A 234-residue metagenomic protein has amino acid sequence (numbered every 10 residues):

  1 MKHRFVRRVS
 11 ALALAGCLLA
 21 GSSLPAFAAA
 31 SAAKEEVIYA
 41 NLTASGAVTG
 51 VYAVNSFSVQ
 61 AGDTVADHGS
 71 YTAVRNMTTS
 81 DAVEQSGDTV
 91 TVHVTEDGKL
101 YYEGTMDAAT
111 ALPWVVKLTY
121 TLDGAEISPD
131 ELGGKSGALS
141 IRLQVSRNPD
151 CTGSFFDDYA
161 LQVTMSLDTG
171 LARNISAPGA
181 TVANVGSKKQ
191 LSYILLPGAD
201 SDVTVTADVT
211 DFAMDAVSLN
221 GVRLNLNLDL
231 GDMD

Functional and structural regions predicted by a protein language model:
K2-D234: Cytosol-facing boundaries of transmembrane alpha helices in integral membrane proteins
